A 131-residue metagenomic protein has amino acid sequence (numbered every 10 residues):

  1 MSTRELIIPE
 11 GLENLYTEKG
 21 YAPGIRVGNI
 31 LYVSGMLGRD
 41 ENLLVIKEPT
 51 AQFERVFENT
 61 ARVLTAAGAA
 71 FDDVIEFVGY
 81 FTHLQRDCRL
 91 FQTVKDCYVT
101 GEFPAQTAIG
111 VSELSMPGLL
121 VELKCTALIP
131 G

Functional and structural regions predicted by a protein language model:
M1-E58, R62-I75, F81-G131: N-terminal presequence-like segments and the immediate start of the first folded domain
